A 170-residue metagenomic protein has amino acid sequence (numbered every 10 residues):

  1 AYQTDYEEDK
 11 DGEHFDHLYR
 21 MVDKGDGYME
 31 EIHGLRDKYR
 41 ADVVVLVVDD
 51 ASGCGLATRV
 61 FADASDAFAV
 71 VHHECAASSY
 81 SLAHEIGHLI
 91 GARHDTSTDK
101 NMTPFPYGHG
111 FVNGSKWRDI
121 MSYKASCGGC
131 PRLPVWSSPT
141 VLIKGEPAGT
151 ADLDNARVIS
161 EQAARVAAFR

Functional and structural regions predicted by a protein language model:
A1-R170: Extracellular (secreted or membrane-anchored) zinc-dependent metallopeptidases, primarily metzincins but also closely
